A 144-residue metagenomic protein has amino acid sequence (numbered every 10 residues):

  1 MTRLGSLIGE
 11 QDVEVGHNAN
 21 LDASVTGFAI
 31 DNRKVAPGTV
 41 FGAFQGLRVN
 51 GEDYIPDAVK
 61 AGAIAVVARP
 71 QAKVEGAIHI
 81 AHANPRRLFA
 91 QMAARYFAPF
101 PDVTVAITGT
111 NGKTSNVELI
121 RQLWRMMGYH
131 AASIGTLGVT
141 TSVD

Functional and structural regions predicted by a protein language model:
M1-Q91, R95: N-terminal leader/targeting and accessory segments in enzymes
L88-D144: Phosphate-binding loop of NTP-binding sites
